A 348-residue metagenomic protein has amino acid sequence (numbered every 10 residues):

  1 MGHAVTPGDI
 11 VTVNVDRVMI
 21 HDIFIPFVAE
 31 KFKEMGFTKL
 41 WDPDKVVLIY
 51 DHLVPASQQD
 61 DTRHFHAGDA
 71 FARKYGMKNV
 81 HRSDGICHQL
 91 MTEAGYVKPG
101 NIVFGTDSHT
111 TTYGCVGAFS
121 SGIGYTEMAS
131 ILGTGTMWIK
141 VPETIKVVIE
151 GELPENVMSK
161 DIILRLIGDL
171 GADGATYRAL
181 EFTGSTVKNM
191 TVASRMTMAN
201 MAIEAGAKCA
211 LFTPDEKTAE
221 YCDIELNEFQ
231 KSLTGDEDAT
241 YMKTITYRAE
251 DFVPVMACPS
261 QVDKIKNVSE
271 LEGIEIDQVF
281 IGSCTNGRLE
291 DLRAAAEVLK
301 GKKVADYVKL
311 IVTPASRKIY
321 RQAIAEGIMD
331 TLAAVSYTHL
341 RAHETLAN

Functional and structural regions predicted by a protein language model:
M1-G36, W41: N-terminal amphipathic, basic-rich helices that act as targeting or association modules
V5-I10, L40-D44, K78-R82, A172-F182 (+3 more regions): Flexible, glycine/charged-enriched surface loops at secondary-structure junctions
F24-P26, Q58-D61, M91-K98, G114-A118 (+8 more regions): Short acidic, glycine/serine/threonine-rich loops at helix termini
I25-T126: Long, structured ligand/cofactor-binding scaffold of large enzymes
V46-D51, V148, E181, D306-S316: Short internal beta-strands
L90-G95, A205-V304, V312-E326, T331-A334: Accessory "access/gating" subregions that flank catalytic or transport cores
T110, G114-P214, T218, E344: Mobile "lid/hinge" segments at catalytic clefts and subdomain interfaces of large enzymes
T338-A347: Conserved small/polar residues in nucleotide/adenosyl-binding loops
